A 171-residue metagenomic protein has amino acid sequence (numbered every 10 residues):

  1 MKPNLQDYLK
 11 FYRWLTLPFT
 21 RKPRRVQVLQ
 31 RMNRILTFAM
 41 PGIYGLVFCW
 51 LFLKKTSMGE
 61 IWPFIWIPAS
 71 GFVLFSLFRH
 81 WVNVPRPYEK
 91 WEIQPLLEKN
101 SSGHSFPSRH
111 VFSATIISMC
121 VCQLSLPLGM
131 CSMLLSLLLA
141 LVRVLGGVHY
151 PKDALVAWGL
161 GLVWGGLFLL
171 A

Functional and structural regions predicted by a protein language model:
M1-Y44, G59, F75-S101: N-terminal transmembrane-helix/juxtamembrane module of multi-pass inner/ER membrane proteins
R24, C49-S57, L124, L170-A171: Structural signal for the C-terminal ends of transmembrane alpha-helices and the immediately following loop
R25, T56-E60, P87-Y88, S125-M130 (+1 more regions): Membrane-helix interface segments
N33-L36, F64, P68, L128 (+1 more regions): Hydrophobic alpha-helical transmembrane segments of polytopic
G45-L74: Interfacial segments of alpha-helical transmembrane regions
F52-K55, V82-N83, L126, G147: Short helix-capping/hinge motifs at transmembrane helix termini and TM-loop junctions
S70-F75, R79, L139, W164-G165: Alpha-helical transmembrane segments of multipass membrane proteins
E92-A171: Membrane-embedded catalytic cores of phosphoryl/pyrophosphoryl-handling enzymes
